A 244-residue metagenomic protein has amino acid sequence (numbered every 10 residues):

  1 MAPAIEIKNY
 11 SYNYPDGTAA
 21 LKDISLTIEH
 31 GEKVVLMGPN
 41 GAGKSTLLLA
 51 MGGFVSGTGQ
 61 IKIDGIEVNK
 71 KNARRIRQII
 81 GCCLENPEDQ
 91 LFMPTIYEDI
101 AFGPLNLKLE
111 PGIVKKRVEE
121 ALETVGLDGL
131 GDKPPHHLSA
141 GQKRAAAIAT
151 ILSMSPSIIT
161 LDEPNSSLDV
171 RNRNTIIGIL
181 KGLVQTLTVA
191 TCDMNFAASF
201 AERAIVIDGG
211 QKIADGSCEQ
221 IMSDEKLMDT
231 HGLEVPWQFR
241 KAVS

Functional and structural regions predicted by a protein language model:
M37-P39: The feature captures the beta-strand-to-loop junction immediately N-terminal to the Walker
G59-V68, I76: Conserved ABC transporter NBD signature motif
G112-L130: Conserved ABC ATPase "signature" region
P134-L138, Q142: Conserved ABC ATPase signature
T191-C192: H-loop/switch region of ABC-family ATPase nucleotide-binding domains
A197-S199: A short, surface-exposed alpha-helical micro-motif characterized by mixed small hydrophobic and charged/polar residues
Q211-E234: Conserved beta-strand-loop-alpha-helix hinge in the C-terminal portion of ABC ATPase nucleotide-binding domains
